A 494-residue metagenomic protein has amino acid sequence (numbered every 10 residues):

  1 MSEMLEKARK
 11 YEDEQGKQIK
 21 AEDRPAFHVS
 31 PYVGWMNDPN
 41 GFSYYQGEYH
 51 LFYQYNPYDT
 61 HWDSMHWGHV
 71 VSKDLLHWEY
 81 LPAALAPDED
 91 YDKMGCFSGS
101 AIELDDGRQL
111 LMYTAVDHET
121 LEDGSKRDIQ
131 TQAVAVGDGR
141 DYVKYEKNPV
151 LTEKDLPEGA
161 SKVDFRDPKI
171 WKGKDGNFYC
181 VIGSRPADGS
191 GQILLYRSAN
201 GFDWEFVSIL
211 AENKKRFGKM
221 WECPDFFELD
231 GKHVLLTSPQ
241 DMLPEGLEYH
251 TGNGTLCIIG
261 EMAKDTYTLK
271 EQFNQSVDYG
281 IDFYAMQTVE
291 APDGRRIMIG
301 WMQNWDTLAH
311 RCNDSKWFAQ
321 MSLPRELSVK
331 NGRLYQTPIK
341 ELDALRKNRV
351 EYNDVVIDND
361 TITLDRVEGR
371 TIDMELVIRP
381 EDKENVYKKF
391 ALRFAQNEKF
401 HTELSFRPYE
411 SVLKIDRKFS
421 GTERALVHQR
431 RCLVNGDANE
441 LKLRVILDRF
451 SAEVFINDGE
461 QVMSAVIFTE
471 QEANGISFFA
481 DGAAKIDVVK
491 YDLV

Functional and structural regions predicted by a protein language model:
M1-D167, K172-F217, D230-Y279, M302-Y352 (+2 more regions): Beta-rich carbohydrate-recognition and catalytic domains
R9-Q15, L256-V494: Beta-rich accessory regions
